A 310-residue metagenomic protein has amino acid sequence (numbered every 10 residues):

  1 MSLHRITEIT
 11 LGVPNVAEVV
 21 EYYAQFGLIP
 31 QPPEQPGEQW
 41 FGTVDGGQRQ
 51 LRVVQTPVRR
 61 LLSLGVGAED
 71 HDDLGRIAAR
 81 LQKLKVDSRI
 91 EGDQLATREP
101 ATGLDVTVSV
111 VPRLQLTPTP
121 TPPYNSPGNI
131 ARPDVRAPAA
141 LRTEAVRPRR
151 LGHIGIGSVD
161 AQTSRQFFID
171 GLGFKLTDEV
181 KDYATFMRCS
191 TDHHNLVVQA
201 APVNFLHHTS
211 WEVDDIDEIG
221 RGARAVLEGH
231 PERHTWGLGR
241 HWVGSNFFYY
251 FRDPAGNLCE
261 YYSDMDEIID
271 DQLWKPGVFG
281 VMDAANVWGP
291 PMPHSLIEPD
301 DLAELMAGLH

Functional and structural regions predicted by a protein language model:
M1-A17, L61-V66, T121-Q162, H193 (+2 more regions): N-terminal beta-strand motif that seeds the catalytic metal site of vicinal oxygen chelate
M1-H4, E8-Q48, P100, I156-H194 (+1 more regions): Core segments of cupin and vicinal oxygen chelate
H4-R76, Q82-D87, D300-H310: The feature marks the first
I6-P14, T56-R80, G92-L104, S109 (+3 more regions): Vicinal oxygen chelate
L51-R52, T107-S109, L196-V198: Conserved beta-strand in the GNAT
A78, Q82-R147, T185, H230-H310: Vicinal oxygen chelate
A161-G239, N246-F248, D253-A255, C259 (+1 more regions): Structured core of small recognition/catalytic domains
